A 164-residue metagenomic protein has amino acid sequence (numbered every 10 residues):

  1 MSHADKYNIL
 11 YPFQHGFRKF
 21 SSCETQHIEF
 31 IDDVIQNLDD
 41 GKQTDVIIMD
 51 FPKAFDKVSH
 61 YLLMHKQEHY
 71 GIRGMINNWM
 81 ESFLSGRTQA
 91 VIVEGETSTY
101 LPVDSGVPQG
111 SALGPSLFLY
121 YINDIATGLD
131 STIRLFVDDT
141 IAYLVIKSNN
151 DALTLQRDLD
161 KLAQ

Functional and structural regions predicted by a protein language model:
M1-P108: Conserved pre-catalytic core of RNA-dependent polymerases
M1-Q14, P115-L144: Active-site palm subdomain of RNA-directed nucleic acid polymerases
I9, Q43-V46, T132-I133, D151-T154: Short, surface-exposed helix-loop/turn micro-motifs enriched in polar/charged residues
F20-C23, P115, A152-L155: Flexible, glycine- and charge-enriched loops at secondary-structure boundaries
F30, L117-Y121, L155-L162: Hydrophobic alpha-helical membrane-association signature
V34, F51, R87, I125 (+2 more regions): Hydrophobic alpha-helical packing residues
K53-Y70, I141-Q164: Catalytic palm subdomain of template-directed nucleic-acid polymerases, centered on the conserved carboxylate motif
G110, G114: Short, conserved phosphate/pyrophosphate- and ester-handling motifs at nucleotide-, phospho-/glycolipid
